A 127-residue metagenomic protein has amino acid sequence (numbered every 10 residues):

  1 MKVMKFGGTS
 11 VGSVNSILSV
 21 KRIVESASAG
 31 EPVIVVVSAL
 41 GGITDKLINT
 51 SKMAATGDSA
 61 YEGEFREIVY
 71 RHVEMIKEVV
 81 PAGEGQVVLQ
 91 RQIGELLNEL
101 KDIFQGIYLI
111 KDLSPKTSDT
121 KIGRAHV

Functional and structural regions predicted by a protein language model:
M1-H126: Nucleotide/pyrophosphate-binding catalytic subdomain
